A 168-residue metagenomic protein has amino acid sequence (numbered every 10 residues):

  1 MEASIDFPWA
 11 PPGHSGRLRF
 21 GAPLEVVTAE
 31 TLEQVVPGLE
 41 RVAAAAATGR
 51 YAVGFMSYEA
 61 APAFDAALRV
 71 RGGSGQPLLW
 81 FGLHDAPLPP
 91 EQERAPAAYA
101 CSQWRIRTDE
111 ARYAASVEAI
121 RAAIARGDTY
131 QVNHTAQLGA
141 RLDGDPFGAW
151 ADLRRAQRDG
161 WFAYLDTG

Functional and structural regions predicted by a protein language model:
M1-G168: Extended alpha-helical targeting/anchoring segments, especially N-terminal organellar/secretory targeting helices
